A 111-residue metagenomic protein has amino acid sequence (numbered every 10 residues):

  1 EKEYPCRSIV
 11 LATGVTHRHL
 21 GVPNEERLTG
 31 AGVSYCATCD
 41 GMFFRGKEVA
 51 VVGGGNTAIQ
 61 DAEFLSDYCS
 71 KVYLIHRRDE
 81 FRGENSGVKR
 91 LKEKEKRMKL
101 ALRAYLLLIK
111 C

Functional and structural regions predicted by a protein language model:
E1-K47: FAD-binding core/adjacent interface of flavoenzyme oxidoreductases
Y4, L11, S66-C111: A Rossmann-like FAD-binding core segment of flavoenzymes
V15-T16, G55, A104: A generic "binding-loop/recognition-motif" signal
G21-N24, A62-F64, S86-G87: Short amphipathic alpha-helical segments
T29, Y35-E84: Rossmann-like dinucleotide/flavin-binding elements
